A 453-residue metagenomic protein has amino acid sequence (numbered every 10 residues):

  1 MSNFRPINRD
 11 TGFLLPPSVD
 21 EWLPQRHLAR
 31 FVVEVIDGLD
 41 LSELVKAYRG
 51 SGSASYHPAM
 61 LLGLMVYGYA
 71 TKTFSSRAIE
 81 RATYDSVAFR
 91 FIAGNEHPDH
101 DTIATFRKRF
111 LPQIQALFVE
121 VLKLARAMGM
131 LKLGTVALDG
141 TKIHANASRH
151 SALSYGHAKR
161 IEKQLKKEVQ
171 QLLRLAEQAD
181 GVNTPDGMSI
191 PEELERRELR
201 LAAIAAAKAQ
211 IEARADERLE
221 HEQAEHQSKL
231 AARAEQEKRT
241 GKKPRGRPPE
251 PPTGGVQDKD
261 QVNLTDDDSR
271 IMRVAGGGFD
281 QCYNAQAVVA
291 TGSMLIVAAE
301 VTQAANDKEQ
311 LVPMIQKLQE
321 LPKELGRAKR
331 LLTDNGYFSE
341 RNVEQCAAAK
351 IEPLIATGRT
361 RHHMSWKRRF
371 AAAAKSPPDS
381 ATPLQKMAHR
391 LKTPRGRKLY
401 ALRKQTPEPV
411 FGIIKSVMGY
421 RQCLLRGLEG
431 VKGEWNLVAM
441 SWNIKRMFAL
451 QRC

Functional and structural regions predicted by a protein language model:
M1-R30: Hydrophobic alpha-helical membrane-insertion signals
F4-P6, M65, K72-D85, E96-C453: Anion-binding and metal-coordination hotspots
Q25-V66, T71: Basic, short loop/linker segments at the boundary and entry of helix-turn-helix/winged-helix-like folds
F89-G94: Secretory-pathway/luminal and periplasmic proteins that interact with or process carbohydrate-rich
